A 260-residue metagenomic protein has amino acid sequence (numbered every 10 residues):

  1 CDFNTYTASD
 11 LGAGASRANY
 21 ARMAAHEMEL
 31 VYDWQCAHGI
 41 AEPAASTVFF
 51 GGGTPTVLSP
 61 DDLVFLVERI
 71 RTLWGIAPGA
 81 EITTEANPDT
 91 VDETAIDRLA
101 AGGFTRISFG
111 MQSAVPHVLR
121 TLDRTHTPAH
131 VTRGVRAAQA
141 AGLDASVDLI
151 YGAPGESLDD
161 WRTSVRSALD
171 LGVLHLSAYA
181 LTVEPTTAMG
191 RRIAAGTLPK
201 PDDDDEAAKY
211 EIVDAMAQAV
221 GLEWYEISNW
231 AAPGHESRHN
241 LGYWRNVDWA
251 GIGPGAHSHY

Functional and structural regions predicted by a protein language model:
C1: Short cysteine clusters
N4-C36, P43-Y260: C-terminal scaffold of the Radical SAM
